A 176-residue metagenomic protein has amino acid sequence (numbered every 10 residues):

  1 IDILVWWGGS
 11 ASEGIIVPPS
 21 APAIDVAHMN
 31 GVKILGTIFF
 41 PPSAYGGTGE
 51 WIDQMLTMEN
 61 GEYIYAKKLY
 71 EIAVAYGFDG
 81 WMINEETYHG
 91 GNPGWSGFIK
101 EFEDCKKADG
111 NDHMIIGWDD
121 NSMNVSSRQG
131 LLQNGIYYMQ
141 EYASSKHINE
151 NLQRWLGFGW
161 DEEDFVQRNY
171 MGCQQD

Functional and structural regions predicted by a protein language model:
I1-R168: Chitinase-like catalytic core of GlcNAc-active glycosidases
Q174-D176: Substrate-binding cleft of secreted/luminal carbohydrate-active enzymes
